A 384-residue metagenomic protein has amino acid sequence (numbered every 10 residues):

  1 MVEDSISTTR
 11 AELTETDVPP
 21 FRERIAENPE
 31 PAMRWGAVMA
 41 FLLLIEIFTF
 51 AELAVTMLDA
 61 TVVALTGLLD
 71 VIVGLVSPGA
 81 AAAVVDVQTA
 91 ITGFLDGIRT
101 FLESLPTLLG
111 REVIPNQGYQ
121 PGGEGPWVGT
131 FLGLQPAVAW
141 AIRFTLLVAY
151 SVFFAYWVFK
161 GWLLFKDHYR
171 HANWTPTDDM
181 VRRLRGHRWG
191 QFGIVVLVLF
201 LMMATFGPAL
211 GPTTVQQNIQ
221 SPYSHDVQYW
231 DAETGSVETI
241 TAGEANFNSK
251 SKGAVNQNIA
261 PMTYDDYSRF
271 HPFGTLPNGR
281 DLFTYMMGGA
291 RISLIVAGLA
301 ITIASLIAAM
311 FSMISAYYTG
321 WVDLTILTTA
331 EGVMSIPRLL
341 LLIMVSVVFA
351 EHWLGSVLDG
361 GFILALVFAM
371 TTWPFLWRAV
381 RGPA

Functional and structural regions predicted by a protein language model:
M1-F192, F206-N278: Membrane-topology segments of multi-pass transport proteins
I47-F48, E52-V55, L95-I142, W189-G190 (+7 more regions): Generic hydrophobic transmembrane alpha-helix motif, especially the helices
G193-F200: Hydrophobic alpha-helical transmembrane segments of polytopic
